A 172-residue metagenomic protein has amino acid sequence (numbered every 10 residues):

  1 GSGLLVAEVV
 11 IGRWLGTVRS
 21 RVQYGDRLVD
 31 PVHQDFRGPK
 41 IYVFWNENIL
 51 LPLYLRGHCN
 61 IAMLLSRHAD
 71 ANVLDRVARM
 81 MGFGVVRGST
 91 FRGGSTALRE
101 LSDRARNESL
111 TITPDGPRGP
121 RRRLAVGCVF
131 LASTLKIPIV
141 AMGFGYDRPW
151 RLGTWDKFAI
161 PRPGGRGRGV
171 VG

Functional and structural regions predicted by a protein language model:
G1-C59, R76: Membrane-anchoring hydrophobic helices of lipid-metabolizing enzymes
G1-V18, Y54, V73, M80 (+3 more regions): Alpha-helical membrane-targeting segments
G38-R92, R151-L152: Catalytic core of membrane glycerolipid acyltransferases/transacylases, capturing the structured, soluble-facing
P39-I41, N60, N107-T111, V140: Residue-level preference for the first positions of well-ordered beta-strands
V43-W45, T113, G143, G172: Short beta-strand segments
A78-M81, R92-D103, G143: Hydrophobic, well-ordered secondary-structure segments that either form specific early membrane-associated helices used
G88, E100-L131, L135: Catalytic-site beta-strand/loop segments enriched in glycine and acidic/polar residues
R123-G172: A cross-family acyltransferase "interaction/gating" segment
